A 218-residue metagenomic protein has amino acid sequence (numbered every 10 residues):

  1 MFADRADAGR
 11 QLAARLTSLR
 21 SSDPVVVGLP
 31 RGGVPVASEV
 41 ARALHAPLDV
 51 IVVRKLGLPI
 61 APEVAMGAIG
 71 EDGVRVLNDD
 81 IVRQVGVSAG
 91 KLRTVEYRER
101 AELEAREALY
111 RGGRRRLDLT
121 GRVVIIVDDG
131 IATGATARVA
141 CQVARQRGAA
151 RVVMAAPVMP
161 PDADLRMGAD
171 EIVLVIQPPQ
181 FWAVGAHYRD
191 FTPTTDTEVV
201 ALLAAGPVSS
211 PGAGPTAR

Functional and structural regions predicted by a protein language model:
M1-R218: PRPP-associated nucleotide enzymes
